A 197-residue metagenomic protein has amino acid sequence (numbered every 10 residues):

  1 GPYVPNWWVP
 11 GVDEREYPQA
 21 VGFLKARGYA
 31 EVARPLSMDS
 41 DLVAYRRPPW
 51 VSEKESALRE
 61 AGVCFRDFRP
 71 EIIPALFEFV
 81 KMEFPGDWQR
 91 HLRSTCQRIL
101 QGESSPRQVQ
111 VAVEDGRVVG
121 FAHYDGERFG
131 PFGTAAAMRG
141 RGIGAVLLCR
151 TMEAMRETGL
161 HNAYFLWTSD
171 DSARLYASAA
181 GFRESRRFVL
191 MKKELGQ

Functional and structural regions predicted by a protein language model:
G1-A61, F188-E194: Acyl-donor-binding surface of acyltransferase catalytic domains
G1-D13, M155-T168: Conserved GNAT acetyl-CoA-binding A-motif
Y29, G181-F182: Beta-rich extracellular carbohydrate-active architectures
V32, V119, E184-S185: Short hydrophobic beta-strand segments in globular cytosolic domains
V63-L76: A short beta-loop-alpha structural element at the N-terminal edge of CoA-dependent acyl/N-acetyltransferase catalytic
K81-A136: A conserved beta-strand-loop-helix scaffold within acyl/acetyltransferase catalytic domains
T134, G140-M155, S178-A179: Conserved acetyl-CoA-binding loop-helix of GNAT-fold acetyltransferases
D170-S172: Short glycine/proline-centered loop/turn elements that form peptide/ligand docking sites
